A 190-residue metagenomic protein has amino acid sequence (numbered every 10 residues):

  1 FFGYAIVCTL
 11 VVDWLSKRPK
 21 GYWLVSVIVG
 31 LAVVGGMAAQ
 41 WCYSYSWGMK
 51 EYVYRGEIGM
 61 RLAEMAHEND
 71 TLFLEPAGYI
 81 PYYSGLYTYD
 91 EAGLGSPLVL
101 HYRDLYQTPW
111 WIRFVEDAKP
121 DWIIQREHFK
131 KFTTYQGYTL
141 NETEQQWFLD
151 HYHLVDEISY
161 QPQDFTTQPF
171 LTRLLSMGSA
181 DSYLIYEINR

Functional and structural regions predicted by a protein language model:
Y4-Q40: Signature aromatic-anchored transmembrane alpha helix within multi-pass, membrane-resident enzymes that catalyze glycan
Y4-T9, R103-Y106, Y138-L140: Short low-complexity, flexible loop/linker segments enriched in glycine and/or proline with clustered acidic
K17-K20, N69, G137, H151-H153: Short, flexible coil/linker elements and helix-boundary hinge sites characteristic of intrinsically disordered
G30-Y83, Y87-W122, R126-H128, Y152-R190: Membrane-embedded, lumen/periplasm-facing catalytic core of multi-pass transferases that use lipid-linked donors
K131-F132: Short glycine-rich, flexible loops that bind phosphorylated cofactors or substrates
Y135-I158: A short, gly/pro- and small-residue-rich
